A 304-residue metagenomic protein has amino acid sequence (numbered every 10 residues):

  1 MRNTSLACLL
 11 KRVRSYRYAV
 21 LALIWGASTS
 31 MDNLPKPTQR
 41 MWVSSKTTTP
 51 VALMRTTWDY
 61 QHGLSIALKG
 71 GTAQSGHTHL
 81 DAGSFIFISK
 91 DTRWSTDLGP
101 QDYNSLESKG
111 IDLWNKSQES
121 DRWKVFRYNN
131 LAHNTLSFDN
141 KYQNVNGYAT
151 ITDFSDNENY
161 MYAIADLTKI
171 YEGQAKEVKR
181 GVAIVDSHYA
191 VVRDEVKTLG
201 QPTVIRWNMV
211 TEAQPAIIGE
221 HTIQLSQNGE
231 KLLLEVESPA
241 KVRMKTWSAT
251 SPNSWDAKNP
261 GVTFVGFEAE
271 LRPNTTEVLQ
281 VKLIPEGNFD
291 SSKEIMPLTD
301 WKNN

Functional and structural regions predicted by a protein language model:
M1-W94, D153-Y160, D166, R272-N274 (+1 more regions): Carbohydrate-active enzyme catalytic cores, enriched for enzymes that act on polyanionic acidic polysaccharides
C8-L9, L106-N304: CBM-like, beta-strand-rich accessory domains located in the C-terminal region of large, secreted polysaccharide-active
S95-P100: Catalytic Cys-His active-site segments of thiol-dependent hydrolases/isopeptidases
